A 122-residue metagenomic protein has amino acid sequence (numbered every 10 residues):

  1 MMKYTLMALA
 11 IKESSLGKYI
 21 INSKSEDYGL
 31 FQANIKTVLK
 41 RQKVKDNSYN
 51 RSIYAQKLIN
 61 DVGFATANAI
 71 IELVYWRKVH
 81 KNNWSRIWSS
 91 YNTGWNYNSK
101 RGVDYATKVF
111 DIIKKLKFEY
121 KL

Functional and structural regions predicted by a protein language model:
M1-L122: Catalytic glycan-binding domains that act on GlcNAc-containing polysaccharides
